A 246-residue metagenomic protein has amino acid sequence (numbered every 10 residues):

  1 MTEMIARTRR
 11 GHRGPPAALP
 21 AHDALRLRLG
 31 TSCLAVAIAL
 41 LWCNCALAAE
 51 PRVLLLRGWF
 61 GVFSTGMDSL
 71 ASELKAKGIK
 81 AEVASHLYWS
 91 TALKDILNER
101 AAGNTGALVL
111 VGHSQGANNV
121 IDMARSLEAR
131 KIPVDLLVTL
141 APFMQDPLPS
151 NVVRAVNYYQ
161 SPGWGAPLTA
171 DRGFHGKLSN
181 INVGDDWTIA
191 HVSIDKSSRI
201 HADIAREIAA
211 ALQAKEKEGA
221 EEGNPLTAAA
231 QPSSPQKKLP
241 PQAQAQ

Functional and structural regions predicted by a protein language model:
M1-L27: N-terminal secretory signal peptides that target proteins for export/translocation
A21-A24, L40, A48, R206 (+1 more regions): Compositionally biased, proline/threonine/alanine/serine-rich low-complexity intrinsically disordered stretches
A35-V36, A46: Cleavable N-terminal signal peptides
A49-G106, D186-H191: Active-site catalytic motif of lipid deacylating hydrolases and related acyltransferases
V53, M67-S69, S150-P232: Lipolytic serine-hydrolase domain surface
L93, V120-M123, V138-P142, P167: N-terminal post-signal-peptidase region of extra-cytosolic proteins
G112-G116, V120: Gly/Ala-rich beta-loop-alpha elbow adjacent to hydrolase catalytic centers
